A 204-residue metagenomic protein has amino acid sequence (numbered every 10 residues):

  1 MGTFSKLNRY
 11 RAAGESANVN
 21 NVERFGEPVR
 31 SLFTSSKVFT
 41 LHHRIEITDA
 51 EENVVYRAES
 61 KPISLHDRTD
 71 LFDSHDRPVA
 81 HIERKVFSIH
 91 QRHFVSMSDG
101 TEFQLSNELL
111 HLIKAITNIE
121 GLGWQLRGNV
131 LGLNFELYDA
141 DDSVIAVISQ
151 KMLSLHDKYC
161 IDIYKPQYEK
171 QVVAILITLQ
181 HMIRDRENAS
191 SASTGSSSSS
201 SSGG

Functional and structural regions predicted by a protein language model:
G2-R68, S74-P78, R84-R92, S98-G204: Low-complexity or membrane-interfacial segments used for flexible interactions
